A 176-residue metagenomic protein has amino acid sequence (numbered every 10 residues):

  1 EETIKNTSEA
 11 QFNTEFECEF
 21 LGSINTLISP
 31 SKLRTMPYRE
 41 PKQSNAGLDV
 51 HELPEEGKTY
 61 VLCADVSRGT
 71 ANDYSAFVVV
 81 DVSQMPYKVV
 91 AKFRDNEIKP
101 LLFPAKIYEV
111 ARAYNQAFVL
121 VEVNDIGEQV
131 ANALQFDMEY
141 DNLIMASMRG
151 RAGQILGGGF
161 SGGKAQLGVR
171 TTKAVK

Functional and structural regions predicted by a protein language model:
E1-V66: ATPase catalytic-site recognition across NTP-hydrolyzing enzymes
E2-N6, C18, S23, L53 (+7 more regions): Hydrophobic alpha-helical scaffolding
L53-P54, T70, R112: Generic structural signal for beta-strand residues in well-ordered domains
G57, T70-A76, P86: Short, flexible loop/turn motifs enriched in small residues
Y60-V61, Y74, G168: A residue-level signal for beta-strand positions that form part of recognition/binding surfaces within mature
S67-R68, S83: A broadly conserved detector of short glycine/acidic/proline-rich loop/turn motifs that flank catalytic sites and bind
V78-V80: Conserved hydrophobic/aromatic positions in well-ordered beta-strands
S83-K176: Mg2+-dependent endonuclease catalytic cores in nucleic-acid-processing enzymes, primarily RNase H-like
